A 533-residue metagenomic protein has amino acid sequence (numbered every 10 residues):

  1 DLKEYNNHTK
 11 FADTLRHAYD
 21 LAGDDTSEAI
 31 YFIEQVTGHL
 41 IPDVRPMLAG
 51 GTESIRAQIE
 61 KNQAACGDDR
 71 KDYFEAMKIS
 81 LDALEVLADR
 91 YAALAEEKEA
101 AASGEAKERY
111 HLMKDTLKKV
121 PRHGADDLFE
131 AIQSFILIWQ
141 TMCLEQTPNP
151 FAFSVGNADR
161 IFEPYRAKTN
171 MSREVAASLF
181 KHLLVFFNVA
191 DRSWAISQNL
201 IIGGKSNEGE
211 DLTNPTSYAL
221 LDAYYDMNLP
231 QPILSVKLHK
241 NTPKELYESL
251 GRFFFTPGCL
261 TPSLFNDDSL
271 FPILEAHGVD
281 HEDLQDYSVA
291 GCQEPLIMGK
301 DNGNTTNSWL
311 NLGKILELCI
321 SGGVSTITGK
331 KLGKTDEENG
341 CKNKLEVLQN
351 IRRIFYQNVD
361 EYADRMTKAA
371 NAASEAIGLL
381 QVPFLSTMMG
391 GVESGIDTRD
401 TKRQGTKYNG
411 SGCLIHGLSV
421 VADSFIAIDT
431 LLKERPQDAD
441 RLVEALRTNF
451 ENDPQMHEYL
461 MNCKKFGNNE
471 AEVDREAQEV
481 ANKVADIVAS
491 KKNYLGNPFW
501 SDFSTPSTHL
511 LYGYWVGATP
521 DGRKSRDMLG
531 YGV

Functional and structural regions predicted by a protein language model:
D1-E75, E108-L112, G124-V533: Conserved catalytic cores of very large enzyme subunits
D68-K98, A102-H123, L128-F129: Mature N-terminal, pre-catalytic/accessory segment of carbohydrate-active enzymes
